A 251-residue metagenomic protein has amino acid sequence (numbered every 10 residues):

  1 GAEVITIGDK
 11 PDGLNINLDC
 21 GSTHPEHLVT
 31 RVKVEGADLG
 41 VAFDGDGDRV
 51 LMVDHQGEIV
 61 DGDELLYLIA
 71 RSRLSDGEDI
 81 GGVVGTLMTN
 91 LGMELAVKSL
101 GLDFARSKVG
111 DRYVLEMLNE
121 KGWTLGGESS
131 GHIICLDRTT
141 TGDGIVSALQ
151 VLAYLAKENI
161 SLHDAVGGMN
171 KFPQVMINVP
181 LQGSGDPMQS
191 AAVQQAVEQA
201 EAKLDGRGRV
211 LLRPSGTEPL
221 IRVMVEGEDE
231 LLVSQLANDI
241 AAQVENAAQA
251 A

Functional and structural regions predicted by a protein language model:
G1-E158, K171: Phosphate-binding chemistry for phosphorylated carbohydrates and sugar-nucleotides
L155-A251: Catalytic-core signal marking the mid-to-C-terminal active-site face
